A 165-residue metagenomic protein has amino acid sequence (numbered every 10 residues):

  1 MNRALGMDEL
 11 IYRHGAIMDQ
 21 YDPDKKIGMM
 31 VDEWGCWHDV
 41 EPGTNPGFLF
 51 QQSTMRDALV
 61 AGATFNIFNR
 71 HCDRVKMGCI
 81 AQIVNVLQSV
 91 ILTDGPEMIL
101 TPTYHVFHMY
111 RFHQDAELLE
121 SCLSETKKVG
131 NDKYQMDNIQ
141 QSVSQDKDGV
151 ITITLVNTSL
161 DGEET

Functional and structural regions predicted by a protein language model:
R3-M7: Phosphate/diphosphate-binding loops
H14: Active-site-proximal structural segments of metal-dependent nucleotidyl cyclase/transferase enzymes
I17: Active-site-proximal cofactor/substrate-binding loop regions of enzyme domains
K26-S144, D148-V150: Aromatic/acidic polysaccharide-binding cleft in carbohydrate-active enzymes
G149-T158: Short, well-ordered beta-strand segments enriched in hydrophobic/aromatic residues
S159-T165: Surface-exposed beta-strand/loop patches in extracellular or lumenal glycoproteins
